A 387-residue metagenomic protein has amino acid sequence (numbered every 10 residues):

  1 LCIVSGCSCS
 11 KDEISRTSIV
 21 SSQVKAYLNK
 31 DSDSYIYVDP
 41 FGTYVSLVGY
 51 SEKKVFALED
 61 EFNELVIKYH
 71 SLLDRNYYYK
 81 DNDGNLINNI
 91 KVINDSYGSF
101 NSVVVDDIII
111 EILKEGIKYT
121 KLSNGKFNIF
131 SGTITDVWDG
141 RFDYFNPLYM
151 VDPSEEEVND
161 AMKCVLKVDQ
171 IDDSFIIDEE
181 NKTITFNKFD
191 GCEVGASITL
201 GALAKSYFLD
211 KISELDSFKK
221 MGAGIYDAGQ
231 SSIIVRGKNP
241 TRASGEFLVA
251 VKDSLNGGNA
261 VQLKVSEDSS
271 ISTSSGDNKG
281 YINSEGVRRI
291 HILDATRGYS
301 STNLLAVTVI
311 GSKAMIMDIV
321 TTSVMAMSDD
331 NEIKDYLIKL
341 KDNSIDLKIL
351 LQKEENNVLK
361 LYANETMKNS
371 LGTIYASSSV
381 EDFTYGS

Functional and structural regions predicted by a protein language model:
L1-S5: Sec-dependent bacterial lipoprotein signal peptides
C7-S387: Mature catalytic core of soluble alpha/beta enzymes
